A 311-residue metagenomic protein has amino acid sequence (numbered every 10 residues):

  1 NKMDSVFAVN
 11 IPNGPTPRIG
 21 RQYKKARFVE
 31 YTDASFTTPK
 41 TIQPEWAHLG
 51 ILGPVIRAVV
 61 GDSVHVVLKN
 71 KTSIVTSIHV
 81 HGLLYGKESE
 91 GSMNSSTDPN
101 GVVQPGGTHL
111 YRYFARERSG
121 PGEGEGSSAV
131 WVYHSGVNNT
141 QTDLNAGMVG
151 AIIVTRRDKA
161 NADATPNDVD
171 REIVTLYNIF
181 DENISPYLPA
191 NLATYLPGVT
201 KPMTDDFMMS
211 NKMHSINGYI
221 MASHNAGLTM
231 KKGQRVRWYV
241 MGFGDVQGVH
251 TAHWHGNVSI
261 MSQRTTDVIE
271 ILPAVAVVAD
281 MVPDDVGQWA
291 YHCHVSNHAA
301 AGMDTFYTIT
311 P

Functional and structural regions predicted by a protein language model:
N1-R27, H65, V102-T204: Extracytoplasmic entry segments of secretory-pathway proteins
N1-T76, V80-N100, G198-V236, V240 (+1 more regions): N-terminal, post-signal-peptide metal-ligating segments of extracellular/periplasmic oxidoreductases, dominated by
L52, D62, I74, G107-H109 (+9 more regions): Residues that flank catalytic or metal-binding motifs in active/ligand-binding sites
T72-T76, L83-K87, S92-N161, I269-P311: Extracellular/periplasmic metallocenter environments
H81, N178, M241-F243, H255 (+1 more regions): Generic beta-strand/beta-sheet core signal
D181-N183, M221, G244-V246: Short, catalytically relevant binding-site loops at active-site mouths
S215-N225, S262-T265, P273-A276: Active-site-adjacent structural elements in folded domains
G244-S262, E270, N297-A299, Y307-P311: Active/binding-pocket-proximal capping segment
